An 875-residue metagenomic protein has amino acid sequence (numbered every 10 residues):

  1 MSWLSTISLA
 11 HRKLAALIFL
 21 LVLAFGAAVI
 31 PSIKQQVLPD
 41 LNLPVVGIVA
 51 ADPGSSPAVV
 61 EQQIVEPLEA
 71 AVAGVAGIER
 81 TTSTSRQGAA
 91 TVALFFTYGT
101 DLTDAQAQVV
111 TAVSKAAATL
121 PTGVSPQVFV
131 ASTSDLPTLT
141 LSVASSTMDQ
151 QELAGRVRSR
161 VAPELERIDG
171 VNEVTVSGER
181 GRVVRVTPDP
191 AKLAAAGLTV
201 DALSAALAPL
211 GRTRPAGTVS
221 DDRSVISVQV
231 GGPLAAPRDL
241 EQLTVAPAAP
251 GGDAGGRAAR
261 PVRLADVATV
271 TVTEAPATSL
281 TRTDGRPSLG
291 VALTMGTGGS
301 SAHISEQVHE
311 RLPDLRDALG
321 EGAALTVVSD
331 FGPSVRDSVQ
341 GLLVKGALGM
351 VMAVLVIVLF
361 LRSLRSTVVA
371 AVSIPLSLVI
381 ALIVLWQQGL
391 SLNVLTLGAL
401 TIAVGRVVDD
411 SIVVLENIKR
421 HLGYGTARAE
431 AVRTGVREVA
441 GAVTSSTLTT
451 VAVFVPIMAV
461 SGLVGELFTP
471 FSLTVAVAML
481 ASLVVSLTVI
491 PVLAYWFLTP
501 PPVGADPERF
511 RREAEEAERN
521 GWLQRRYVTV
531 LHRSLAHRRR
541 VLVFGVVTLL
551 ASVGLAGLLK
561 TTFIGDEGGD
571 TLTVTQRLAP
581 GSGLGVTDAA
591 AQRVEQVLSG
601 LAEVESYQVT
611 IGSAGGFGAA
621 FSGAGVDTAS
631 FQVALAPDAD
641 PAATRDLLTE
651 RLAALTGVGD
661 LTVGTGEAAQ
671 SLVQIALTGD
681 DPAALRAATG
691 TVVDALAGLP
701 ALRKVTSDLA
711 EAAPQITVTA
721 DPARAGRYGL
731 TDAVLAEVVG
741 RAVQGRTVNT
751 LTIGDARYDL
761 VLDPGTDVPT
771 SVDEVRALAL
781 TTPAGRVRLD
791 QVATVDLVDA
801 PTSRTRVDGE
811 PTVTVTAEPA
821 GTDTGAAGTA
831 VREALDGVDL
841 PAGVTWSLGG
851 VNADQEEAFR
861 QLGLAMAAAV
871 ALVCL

Functional and structural regions predicted by a protein language model:
M1-A347, L392, E466, P801-T816: Membrane-proximal extracytoplasmic
M1-Q35, V439, F510-I564: Signature of alpha-helical transmembrane segments and their immediate interfacial
A27, L355-F360, I380-L392, T444-I490 (+5 more regions): Hydrophobic, glycine/alanine-rich multi-pass transmembrane helices and their short helix-loop junctions in large
V29, A323-A324, M352-L359, L364-K419 (+2 more regions): Hydrophobic transmembrane alpha-helices and their membrane-interface caps in long multi-pass transport proteins
Q36-N42, S363-S373, W386-A403, A459-V477 (+1 more regions): Membrane-water interface of transmembrane alpha-helices in multipass transporters/channels
V328, V335, V339, L415 (+4 more regions): Helix-loop junctions and hydrophobic alpha-helical segments within the transmembrane domains of large membrane
F331, G657-L875: C-terminal transmembrane helical bundles of large multi-pass transporters and their helix-start/helix-kink determinants
R525-V528, A536-A654, G659-D660, S671-Q674: Juxtamembrane segments of multi-pass membrane proteins
